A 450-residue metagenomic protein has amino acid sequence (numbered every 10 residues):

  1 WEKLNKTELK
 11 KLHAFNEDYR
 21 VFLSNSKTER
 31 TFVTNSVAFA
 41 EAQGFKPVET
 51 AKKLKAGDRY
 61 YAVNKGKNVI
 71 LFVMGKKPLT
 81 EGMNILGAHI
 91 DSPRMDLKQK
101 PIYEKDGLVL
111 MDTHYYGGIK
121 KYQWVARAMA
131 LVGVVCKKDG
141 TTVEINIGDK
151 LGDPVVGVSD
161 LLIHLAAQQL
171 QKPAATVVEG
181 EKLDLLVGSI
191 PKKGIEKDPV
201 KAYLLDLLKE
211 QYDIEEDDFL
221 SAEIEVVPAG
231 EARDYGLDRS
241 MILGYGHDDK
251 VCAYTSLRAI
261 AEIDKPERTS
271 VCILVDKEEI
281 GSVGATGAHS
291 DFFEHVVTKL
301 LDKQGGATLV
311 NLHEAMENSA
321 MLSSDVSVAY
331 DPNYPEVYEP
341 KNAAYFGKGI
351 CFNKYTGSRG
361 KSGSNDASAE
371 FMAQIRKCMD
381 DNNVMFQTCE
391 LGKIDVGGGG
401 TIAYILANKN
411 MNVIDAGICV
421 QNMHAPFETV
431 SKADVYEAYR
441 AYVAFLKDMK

Functional and structural regions predicted by a protein language model:
W1-K450: N-terminal hydrophobic/helix-forming segments and targeting peptides
